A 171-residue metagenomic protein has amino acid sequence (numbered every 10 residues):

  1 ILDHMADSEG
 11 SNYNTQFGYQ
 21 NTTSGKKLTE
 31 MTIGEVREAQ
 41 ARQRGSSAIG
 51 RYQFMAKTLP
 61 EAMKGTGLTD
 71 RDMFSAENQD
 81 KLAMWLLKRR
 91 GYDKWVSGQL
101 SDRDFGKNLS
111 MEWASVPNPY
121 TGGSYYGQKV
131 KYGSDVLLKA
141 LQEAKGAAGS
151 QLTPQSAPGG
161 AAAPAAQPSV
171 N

Functional and structural regions predicted by a protein language model:
I1-D72, N78-S169: Cell-wall polysaccharide-cleaving catalytic domain and substrate-binding groove, primarily in peptidoglycan/chitin
